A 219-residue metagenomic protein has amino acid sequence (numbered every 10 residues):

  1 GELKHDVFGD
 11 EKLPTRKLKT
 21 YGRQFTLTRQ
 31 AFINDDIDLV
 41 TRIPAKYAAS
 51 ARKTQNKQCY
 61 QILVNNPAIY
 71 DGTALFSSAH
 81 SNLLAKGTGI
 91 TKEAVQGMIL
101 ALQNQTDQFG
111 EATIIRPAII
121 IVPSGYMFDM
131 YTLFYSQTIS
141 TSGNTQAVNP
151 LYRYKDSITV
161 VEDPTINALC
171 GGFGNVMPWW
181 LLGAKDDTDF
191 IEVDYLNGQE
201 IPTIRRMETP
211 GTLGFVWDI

Functional and structural regions predicted by a protein language model:
G1-Y21: Assembly/oligomerization interface modules of large self-assembling protein complexes
P14-R16, Q30-A31, T73, T113: Flexible, active-site-adjacent loop/turn segments at secondary-structure boundaries
L18-G22, I115, T212: Short, solvent-exposed loop/turn segments at the edges of secondary structure
T20-G22, R29-A31, S124-Y126, K185: Short, flexible loop/turn elements at secondary-structure junctions
R23, L27-R42, K46-Q105: Alpha-helical scaffold segments that mediate packing/assembly in large oligomeric complexes
S81-G89, E93-N104, A118-I119, G125-I219: Sequence/fold signature of self-assembling virion shell proteins
Q108, A112-P117: Short gly/pro-enriched beta-turn/loop segments at secondary-structure junctions
